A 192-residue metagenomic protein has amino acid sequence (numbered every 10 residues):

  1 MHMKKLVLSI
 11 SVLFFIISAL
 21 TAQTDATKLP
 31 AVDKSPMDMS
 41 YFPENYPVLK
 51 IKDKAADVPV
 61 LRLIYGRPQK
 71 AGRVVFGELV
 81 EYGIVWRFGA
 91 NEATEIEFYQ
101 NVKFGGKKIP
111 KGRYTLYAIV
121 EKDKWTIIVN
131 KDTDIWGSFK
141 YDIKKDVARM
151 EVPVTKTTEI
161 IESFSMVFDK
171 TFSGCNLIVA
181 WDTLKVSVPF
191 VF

Functional and structural regions predicted by a protein language model:
M1-A26: Bacterial Sec-dependent N-terminal signal peptides
I16, K70-R73, K108: Short hydrophobic/aromatic-rich motifs at helix boundaries and adjacent loops
S18, I128, T133-I135, M150-E151 (+1 more regions): Short, intrinsically disordered/low-complexity patches at protein termini and at juxtamembrane boundaries
Q23-I84, S138-F192: Primarily secretory-pathway and cell-envelope proteins
Y82-I135: Mid-length scaffold segments of soluble, non-membrane domains
